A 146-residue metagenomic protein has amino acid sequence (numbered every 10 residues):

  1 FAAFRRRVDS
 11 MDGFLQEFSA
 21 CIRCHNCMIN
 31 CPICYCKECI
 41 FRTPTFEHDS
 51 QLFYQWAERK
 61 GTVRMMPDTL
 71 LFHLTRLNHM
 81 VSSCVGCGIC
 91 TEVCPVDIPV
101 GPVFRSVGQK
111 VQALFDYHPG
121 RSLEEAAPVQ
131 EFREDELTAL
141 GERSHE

Functional and structural regions predicted by a protein language model:
F1-S19, C36-E146: Ferredoxin-type iron-sulfur electron-transfer modules in oxidoreductases and energy-metabolism complexes
N30-C31, C94: Cysteine-centered loop/knuckle micro-motif
